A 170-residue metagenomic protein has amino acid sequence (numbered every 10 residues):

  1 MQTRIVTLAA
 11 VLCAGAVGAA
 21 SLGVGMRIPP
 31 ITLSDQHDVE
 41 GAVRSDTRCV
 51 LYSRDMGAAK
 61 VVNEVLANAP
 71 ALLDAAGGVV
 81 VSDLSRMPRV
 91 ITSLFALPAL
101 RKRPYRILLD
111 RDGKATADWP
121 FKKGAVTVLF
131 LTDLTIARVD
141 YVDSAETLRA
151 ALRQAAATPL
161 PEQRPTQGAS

Functional and structural regions predicted by a protein language model:
M1-A9: Bacterial N-terminal signal peptides that target proteins for export
A10-A19: Hydrophobic h-region of N-terminal signal peptides that target proteins for export in Gram-negative bacteria
A19-I28: Cleaved targeting-peptide boundary
P30-T47: A short beta-strand-turn-helix
V43-D46, R111-L148: Thiol/disulfide oxidoreductase modules built on the thioredoxin-like
C49, D55-A99: Structural microenvironment flanking redox-active thiols in thiol-disulfide oxidoreductases
V79-V80, A96-K123: Short, internal strand/loop/helix patches that form the active-site neighborhood or redox-interaction surface
A145-T158: A short, polar/charged loop-to-alpha-helix boundary motif
